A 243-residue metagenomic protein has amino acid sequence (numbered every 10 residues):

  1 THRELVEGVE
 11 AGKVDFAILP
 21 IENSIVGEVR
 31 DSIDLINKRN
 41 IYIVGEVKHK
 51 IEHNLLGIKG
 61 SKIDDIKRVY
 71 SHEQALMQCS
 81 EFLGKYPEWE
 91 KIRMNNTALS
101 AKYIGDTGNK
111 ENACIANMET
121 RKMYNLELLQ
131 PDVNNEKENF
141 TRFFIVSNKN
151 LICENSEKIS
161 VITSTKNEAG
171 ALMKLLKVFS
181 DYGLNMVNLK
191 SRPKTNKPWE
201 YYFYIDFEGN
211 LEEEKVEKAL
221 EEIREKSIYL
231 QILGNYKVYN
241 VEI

Functional and structural regions predicted by a protein language model:
T1-I243: Domain-level signature for soluble enzymes in the chorismate/prephenate branch of the shikimate pathway
